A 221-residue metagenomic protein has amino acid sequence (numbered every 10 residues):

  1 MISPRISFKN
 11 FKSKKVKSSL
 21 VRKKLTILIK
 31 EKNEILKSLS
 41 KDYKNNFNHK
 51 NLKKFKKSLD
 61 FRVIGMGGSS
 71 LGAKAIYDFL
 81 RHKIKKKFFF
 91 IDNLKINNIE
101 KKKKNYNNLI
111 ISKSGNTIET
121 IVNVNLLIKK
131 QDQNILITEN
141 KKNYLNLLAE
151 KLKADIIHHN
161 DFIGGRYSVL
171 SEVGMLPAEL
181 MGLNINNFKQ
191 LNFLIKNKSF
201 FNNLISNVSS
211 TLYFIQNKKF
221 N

Functional and structural regions predicted by a protein language model:
M1-F47, L52: Extended, charge-enriched "interface" segments that sit outside catalytic cores
M1-P4, K32-I35, K85-K87, L152-K153 (+1 more regions): Generic structural motif recognizing short loop/turn segments at the entrances and edges of beta-strands
I6-K14, S18, I29, N107-I110 (+3 more regions): Short, structured coil/loop segments at alpha-helix boundaries
K12, L28-K30, I35, S40 (+4 more regions): Structured N-terminal alpha/beta-domain signature that marks small ligand/cofactor-binding or signaling modules
R22, T26, K37, H49-K53 (+4 more regions): Generic detector of well-ordered alpha-helical segments enriched in charged/polar residues, highlighting helical
K41-K44, N51, L183-K189, N197-N221: Acidic catalytic cores of enzymes that act on phosphate-bearing nucleotides/polynucleotides
N48-L59, E100-N105, T211-K219: Glycine-rich phosphate/diphosphate-binding loops that line cofactor/substrate pockets in enzymes
K56-S199: Glycine-rich phosphate-binding loops that contact phosphosugars or nucleotide phosphates
